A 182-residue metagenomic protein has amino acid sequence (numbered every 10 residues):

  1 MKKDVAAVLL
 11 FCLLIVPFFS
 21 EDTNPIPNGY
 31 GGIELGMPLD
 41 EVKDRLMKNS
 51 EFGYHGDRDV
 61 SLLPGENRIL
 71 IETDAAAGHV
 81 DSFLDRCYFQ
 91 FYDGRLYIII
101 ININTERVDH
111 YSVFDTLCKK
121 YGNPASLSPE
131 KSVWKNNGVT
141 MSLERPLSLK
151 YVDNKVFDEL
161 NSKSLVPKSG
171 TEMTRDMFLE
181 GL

Functional and structural regions predicted by a protein language model:
V5-A6, L46, I71, F178: Sequence-pattern detector for short linear motifs and compositional/periodic biases rather than a specific fold
V5-L14: Sec-dependent N-terminal signal peptides
I15-F19: C-terminal segment of classical bacterial N-terminal signal peptides
E21-E66, D93, I98-L182: Non-cytosolic coordination micro-motifs
V60-G78: A low-complexity, Ser/Thr/Gly/Pro-enriched, surface-exposed linker/loop concept that marks segments flanking
H79-L84: A glycine-rich, hydrophobic loop/mini-helix early in the fold
D85-Q90: Hydrophobic/aromatic beta-strand elements that line small-molecule binding cavities or substrate pockets in beta-rich
